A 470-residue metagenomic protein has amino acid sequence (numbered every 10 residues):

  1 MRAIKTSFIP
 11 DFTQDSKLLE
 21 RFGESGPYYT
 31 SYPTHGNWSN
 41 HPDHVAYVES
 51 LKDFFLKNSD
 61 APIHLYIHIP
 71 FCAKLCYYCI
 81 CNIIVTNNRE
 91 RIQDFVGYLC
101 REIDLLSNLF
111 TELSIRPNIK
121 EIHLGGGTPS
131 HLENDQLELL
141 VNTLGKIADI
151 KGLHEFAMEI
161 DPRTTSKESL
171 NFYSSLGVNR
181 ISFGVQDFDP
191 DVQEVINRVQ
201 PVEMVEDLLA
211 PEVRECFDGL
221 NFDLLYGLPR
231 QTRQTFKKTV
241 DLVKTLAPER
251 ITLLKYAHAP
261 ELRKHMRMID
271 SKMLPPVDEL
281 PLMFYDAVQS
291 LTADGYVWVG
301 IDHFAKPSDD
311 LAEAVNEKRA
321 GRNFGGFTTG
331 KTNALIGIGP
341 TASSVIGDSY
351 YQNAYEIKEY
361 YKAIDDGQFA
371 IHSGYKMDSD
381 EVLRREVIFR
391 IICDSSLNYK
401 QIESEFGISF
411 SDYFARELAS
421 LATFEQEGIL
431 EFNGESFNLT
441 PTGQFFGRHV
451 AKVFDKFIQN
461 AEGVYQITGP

Functional and structural regions predicted by a protein language model:
M1-I63: Flexible, acidic/Gly-rich N-terminal and inter-domain linker regions that tether and position cofactor-handling modules
P62, T86-L109, N118-S411, G469-P470: C-terminal scaffold of the Radical SAM
I67-I83: Local cysteine-cluster metal-coordination motifs and their immediate loop/turn environment, predominantly Fe-S cluster
F304, G434-F437: Short, Lys/Arg-rich nucleic-acid/phosphate-binding segment
I402, A419-E427: Basic amphipathic alpha-helical segments that dock to polyanions
E425-E435: A short, conserved structural fragment
F437-Q444: Basic, amphipathic "hinge/linker" alpha-helix immediately C-terminal to the N-terminal HTH DNA-binding motif
Q444-P470: Short, amphipathic alpha-helical interaction segments positioned at domain boundaries
